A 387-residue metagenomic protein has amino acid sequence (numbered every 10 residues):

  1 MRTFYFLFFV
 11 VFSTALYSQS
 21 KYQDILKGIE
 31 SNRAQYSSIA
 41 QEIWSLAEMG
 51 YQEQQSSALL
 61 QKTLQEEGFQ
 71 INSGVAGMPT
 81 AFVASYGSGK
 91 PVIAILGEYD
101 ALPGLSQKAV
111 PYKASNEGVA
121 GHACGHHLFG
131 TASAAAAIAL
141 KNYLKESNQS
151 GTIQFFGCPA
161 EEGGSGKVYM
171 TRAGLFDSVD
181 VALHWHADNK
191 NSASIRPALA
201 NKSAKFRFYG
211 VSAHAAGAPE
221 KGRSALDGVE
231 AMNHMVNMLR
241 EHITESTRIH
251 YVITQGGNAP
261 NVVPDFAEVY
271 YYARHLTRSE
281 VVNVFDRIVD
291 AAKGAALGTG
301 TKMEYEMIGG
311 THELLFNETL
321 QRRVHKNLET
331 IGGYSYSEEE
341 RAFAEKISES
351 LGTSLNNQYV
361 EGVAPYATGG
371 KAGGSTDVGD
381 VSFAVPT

Functional and structural regions predicted by a protein language model:
M1-K21: Bacterial Sec-dependent N-terminal signal peptides
Q19-H122, T131-G151: Acidic/His- and Gly-rich active-site-bordering loop/insert found across diverse amide/peptide-bond hydrolases
I29-R33, A40, W44-A47, G68 (+5 more regions): Sec/Tat-exported extracytoplasmic proteins
I43, A84, I95, H126 (+7 more regions): Divalent metal-coordination and catalytic microenvironments
S73-G74, E161, S194-A198, T368-A372: Short Gly/Pro-enriched turn/cap motifs at secondary-structure boundaries
P111-G121, H127-L128, L144-P264: Histidine/acidic-residue-rich, glycine-tolerant segments that coordinate divalent metal ions
E230-T387: Metal-dependent amide/peptide-bond hydrolase catalytic core, centered on the "pita-bread" metallohydrolase fold
